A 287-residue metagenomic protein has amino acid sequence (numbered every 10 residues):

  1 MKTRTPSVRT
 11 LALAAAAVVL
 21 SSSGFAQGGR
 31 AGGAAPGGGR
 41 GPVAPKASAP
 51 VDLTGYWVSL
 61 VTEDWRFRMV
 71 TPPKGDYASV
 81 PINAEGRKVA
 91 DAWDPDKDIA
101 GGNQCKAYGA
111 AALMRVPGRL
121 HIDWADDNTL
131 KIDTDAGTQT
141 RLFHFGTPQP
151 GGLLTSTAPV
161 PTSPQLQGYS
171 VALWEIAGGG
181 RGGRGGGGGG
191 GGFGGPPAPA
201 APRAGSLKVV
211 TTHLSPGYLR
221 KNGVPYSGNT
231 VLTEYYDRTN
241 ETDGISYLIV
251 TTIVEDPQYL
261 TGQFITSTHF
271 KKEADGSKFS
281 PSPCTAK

Functional and structural regions predicted by a protein language model:
K2-A12: Bacterial N-terminal signal peptides that target proteins for export
K2-T3, S22-K287: PEST-like low-complexity, intrinsically disordered acidic/proline/serine-rich tracts that flank trafficking/processing
A12-S23: Bacterial N-terminal signal peptides
